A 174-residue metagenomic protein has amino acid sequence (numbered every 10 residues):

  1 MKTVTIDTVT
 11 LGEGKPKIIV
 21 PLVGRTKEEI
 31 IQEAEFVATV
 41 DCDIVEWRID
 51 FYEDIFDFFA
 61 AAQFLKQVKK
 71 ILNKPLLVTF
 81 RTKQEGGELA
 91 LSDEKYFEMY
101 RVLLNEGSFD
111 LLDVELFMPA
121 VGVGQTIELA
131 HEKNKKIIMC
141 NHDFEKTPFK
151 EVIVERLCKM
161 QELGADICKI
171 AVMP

Functional and structural regions predicted by a protein language model:
K2-T3, K15-E132, E145-T147: Active-site beta->alpha loop and helix N-cap motifs at the rims of alpha/beta catalytic domains
D7-E13: Short boundary motifs at domain starts and secondary-structure transition points
L111, L116-P174: Catalytic alpha/beta core domains of metabolic enzymes, predominantly
